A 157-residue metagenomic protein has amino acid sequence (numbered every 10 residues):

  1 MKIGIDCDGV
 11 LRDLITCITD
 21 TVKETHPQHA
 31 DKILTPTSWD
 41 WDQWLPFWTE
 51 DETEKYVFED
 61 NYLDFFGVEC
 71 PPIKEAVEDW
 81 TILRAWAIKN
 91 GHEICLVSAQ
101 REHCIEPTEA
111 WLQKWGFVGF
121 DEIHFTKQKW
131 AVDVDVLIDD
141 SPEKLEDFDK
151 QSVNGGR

Functional and structural regions predicted by a protein language model:
M1-K55: Active-site neighborhood of HAD-like aspartate-dependent phosphohydrolases
R12-I15, D20, N90, I94 (+3 more regions): Short catalytic/ligand-binding loop motif for oxyanion handling, primarily in non-cytosolic enzymes, centered on
I33, T37, Q43, N61-P71: A short acidic, glycine-rich active-site loop that binds or catalyzes chemistry on phosphate/adenosine moieties
F47-W48, L63-C95, E102-E106: Short, acidic loop-to-helix structural element flanking the phosphoryl-transfer center in phosphate-processing enzymes
P107-W115: S-adenosylmethionine/decaboxylated-SAM
V118-V136, S141: Donor nucleotide-activated moiety binding/catalytic core segment of transferases that use nucleotide-activated donors
L137-R157: Acidic, Mg2+-coordinating phosphoryl-transfer loop and its flanking beta/alpha structural elements, shared across
